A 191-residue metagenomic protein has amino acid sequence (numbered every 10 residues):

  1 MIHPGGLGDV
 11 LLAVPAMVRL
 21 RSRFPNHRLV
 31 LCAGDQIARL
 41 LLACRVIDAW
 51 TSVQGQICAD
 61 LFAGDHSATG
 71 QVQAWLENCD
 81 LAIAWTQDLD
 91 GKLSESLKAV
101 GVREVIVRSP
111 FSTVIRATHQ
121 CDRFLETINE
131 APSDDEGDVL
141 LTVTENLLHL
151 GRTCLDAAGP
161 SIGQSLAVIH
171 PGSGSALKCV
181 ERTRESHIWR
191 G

Functional and structural regions predicted by a protein language model:
M1-G191: Catalytic machinery of carbohydrate-active enzymes, primarily nucleotide-sugar-dependent glycosyltransferases
